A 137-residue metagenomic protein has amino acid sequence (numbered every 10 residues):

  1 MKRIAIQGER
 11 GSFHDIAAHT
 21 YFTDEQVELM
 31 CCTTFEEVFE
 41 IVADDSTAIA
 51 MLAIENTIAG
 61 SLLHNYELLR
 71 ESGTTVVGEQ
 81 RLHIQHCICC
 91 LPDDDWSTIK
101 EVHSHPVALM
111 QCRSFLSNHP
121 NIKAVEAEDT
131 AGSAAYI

Functional and structural regions predicted by a protein language model:
M1-Y136: Domain-level signature for soluble enzymes in the chorismate/prephenate branch of the shikimate pathway
